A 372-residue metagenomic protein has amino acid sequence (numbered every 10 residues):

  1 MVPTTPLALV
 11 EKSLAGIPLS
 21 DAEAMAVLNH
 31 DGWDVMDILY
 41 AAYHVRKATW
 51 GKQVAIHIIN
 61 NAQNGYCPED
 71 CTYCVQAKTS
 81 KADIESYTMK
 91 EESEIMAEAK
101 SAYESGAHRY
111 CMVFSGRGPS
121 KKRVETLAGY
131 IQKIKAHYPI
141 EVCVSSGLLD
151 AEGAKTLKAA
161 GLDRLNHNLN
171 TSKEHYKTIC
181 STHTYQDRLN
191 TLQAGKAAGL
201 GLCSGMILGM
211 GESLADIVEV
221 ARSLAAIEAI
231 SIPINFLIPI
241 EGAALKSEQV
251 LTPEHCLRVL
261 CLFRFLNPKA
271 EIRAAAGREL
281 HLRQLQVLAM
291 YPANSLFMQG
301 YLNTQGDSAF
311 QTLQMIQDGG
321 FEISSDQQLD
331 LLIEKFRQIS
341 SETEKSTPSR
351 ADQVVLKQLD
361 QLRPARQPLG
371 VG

Functional and structural regions predicted by a protein language model:
M1-W33, A225-G372: Auxiliary Fe-S-binding modules of radical SAM enzymes
G16, A42, C71, M112 (+5 more regions): Conserved, mostly hydrophobic/aromatic
D37-S80, Y87-C111: N-terminal pre-triad scaffold of radical SAM enzymes
T79-E98, A102-L192, G201-L208, I230-N235: Core AdoMet radical
A102, I134, L157, L192-G195 (+4 more regions): Generic structural signal for hydrophobic
G116-S120, T191-A215, I234-Q249, A270-H281: Conserved strand-turn element in the central/C-terminal portion of the radical SAM core barrel that lines
V124-G129, T184-Q186, I217-A221, L251-C256: Charged helix-capping and loop-helix junction motifs
D150-A159, M210-A225, L280-Y291: Catalytic cores of alpha/beta
